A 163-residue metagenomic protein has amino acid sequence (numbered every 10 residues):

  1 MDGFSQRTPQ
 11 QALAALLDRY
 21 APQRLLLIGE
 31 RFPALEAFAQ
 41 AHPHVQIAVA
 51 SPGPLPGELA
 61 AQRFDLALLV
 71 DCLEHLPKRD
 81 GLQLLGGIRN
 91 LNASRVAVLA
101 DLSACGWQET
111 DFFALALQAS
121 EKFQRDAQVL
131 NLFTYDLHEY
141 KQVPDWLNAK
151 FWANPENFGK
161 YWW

Functional and structural regions predicted by a protein language model:
M1-L59, V98-W163: Class I (Rossmann-like) S-adenosyl-L-methionine-dependent methyltransferase catalytic domain, capturing the SAM-binding
T8, R79-D80: Short secondary-structure boundary/capping elements
Y20, Q62, L91: Structured loop/turn residues at beta-strand edges in well-structured enzyme cores
F64-R79: A short SAM/SAH-binding and catalytic strip from SAM-dependent methyltransferases
L69, L82-L85, L117-Q118: A structural signal for the main folded, soluble domain(s) of proteins
D80-V98: A short glycine-rich, Lys/Arg-flanked "PGG" loop and its adjoining helix->strand segment in the class I
